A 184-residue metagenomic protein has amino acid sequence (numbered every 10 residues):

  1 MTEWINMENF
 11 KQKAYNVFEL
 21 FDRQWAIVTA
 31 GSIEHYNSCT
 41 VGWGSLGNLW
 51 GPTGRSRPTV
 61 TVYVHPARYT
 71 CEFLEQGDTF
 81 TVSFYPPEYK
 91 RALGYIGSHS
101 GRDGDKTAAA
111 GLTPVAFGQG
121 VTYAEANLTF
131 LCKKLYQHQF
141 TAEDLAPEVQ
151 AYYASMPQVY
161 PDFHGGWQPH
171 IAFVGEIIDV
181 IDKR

Functional and structural regions predicted by a protein language model:
T2-R184: Basic, polyanion-binding surface patches
